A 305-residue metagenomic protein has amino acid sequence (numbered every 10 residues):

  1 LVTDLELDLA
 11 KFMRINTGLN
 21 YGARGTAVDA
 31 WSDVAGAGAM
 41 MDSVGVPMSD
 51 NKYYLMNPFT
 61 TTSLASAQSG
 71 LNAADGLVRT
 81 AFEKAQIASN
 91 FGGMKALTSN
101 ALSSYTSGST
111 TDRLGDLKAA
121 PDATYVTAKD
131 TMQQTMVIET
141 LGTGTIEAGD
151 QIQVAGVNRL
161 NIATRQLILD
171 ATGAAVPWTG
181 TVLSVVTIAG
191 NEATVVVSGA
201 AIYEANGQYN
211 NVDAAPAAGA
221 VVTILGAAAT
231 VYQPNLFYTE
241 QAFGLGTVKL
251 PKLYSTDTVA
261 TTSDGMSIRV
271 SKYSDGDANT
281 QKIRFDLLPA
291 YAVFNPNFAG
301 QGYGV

Functional and structural regions predicted by a protein language model:
V2-V305: Core alpha/beta structural scaffold of self-assembling particle/tube/pore-forming proteins
